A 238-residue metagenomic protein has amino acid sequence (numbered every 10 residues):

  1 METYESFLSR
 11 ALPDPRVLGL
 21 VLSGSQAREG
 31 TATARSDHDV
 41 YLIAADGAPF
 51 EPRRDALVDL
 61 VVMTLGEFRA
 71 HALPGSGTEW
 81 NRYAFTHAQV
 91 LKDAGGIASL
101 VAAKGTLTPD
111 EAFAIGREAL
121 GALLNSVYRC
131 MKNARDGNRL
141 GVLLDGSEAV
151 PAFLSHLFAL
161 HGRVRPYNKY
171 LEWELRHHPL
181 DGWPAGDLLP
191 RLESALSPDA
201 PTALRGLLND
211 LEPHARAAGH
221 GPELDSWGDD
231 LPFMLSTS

Functional and structural regions predicted by a protein language model:
M1-L18, S23-S36, Y41-F85: Metal-dependent nucleotidyltransferase catalytic core
F7, V17-L22, H38-L42, V58 (+6 more regions): Generic hydrophobic secondary-structure signal
G24, A88, A215-G219: Glycine-centered flexibility motif
P49-N138, S236: Conserved NTP/Mg2+-binding pocket subregion across the NTase superfamily
G105-S238: Conserved nucleotidyltransferase catalytic core and NTase-mimicking acidic/glycine-rich helix/loop elements in nucleic
